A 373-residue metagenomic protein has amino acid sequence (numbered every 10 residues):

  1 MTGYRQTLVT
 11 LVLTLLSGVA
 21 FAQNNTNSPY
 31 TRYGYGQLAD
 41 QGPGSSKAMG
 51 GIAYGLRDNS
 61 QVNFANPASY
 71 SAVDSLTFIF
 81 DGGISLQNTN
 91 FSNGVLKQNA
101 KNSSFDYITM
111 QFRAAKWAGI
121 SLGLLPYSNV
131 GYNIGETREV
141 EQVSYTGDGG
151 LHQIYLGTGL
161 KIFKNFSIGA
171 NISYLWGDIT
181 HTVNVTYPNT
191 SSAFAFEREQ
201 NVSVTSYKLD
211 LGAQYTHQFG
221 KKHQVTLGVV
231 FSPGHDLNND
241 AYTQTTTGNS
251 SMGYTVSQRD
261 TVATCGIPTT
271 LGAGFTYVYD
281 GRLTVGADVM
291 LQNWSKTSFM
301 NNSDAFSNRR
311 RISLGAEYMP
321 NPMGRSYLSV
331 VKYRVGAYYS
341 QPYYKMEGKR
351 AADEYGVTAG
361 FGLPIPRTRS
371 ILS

Functional and structural regions predicted by a protein language model:
M1-V9: Bacterial N-terminal signal peptides that target proteins for export
V9-L13, S17: Hydrophobic helical h-region of N-terminal Sec-dependent signal peptides in bacterial secretory/periplasmic proteins
G18-A22: Sec/Tat signal peptide C-region and signal peptidase I cleavage site
Q23-S373: Subset of outer-membrane beta-barrel
